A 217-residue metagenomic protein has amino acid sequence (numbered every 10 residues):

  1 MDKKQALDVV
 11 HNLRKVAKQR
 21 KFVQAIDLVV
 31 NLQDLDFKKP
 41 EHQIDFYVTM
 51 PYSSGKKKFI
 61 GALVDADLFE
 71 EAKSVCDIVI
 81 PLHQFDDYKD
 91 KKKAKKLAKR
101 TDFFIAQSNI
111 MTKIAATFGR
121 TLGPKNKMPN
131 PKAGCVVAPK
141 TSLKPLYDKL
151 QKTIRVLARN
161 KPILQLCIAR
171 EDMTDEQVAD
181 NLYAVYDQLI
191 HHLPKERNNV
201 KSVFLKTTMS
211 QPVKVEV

Functional and structural regions predicted by a protein language model:
D8-V16: Interdomain regulatory linker/hinge segments that flank or connect interaction modules in polarity/junction/synaptic
V16-E70, D90-K91: Translation machinery proteins
R20-A25, H192-F204: Flexible, glycine/charged-enriched surface loops at secondary-structure junctions
D27, K58-G61, I78, D102-I105 (+3 more regions): Structural motif
V64, I168-R170, T207-M209, V217: Flexible glycine-/small-residue-rich
A72, G123, L205: Residue-level signature of catalytic and energy-coupling elements of molecular machines, predominantly ATP/GTP-dependent
V75-P81: Active-site regions of enzymes building and remodeling cell-envelope glycoconjugates
L82-A184, Q188: Long, charge-patterned amphipathic alpha-helical coiled-coil/hairpin "stalk" segments used as oligomerization
